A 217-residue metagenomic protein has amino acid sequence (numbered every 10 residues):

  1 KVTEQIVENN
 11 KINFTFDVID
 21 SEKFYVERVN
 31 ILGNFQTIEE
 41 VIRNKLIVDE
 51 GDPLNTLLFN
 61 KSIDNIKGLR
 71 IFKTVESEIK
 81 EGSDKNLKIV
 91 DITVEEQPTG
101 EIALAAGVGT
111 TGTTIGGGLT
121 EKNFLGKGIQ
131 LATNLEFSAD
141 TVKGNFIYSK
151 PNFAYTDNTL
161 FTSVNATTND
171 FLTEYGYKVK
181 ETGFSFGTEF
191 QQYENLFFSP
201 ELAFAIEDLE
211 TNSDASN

Functional and structural regions predicted by a protein language model:
K1-T3, V164-N165: Post-signal-peptide, soluble extracytosolic/periplasmic N-terminal scaffold domains of envelope/secretory systems
V2-T56, G82-G116, T156: Periplasmic POTRA and POTRA-like interaction domains that precede and scaffold membrane channels/assemblies
N55-N217: Gram-negative/organellar outer-membrane beta-barrel architecture
